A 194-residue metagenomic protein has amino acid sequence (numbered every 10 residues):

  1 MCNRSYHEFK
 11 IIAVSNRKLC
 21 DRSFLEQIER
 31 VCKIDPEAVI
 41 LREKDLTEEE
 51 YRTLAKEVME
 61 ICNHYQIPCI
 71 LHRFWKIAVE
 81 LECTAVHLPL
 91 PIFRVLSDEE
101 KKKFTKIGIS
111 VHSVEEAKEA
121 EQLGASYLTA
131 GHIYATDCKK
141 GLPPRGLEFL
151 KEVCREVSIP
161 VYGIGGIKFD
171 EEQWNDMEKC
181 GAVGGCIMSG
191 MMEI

Functional and structural regions predicted by a protein language model:
H7-I11, D35-E37, Y65-I67, E82-T84 (+4 more regions): Short, well-ordered coil/turn segments that N-cap beta-strands
E8-L25, T105-S110, G163-F169: Active-site mouth loops of central-metabolism enzymes
A13, L88-E100, T129-G141, G166-I194: Glycine-rich phosphate-binding active-site loops on the catalytic face of alpha/beta enzymes
I28-D35, E60-H64, E99-K102, E121-G124 (+1 more regions): Acidic (Asp/Glu)-rich catalytic clusters
A38-L46: A short beta-strand-loop structural module common to alpha/beta enzyme folds
R52-L71, L90-F93, S97-S113, P143-G166: Alpha-helix-loop-beta-strand connector modules within alpha/beta enzyme cores
C69-T84, H112-A125, E156-I187: Catalytic cores of alpha/beta
L81, A85, G108-R155: Glycine/Thr-rich beta-alpha phosphate-binding loop at enzyme active sites
